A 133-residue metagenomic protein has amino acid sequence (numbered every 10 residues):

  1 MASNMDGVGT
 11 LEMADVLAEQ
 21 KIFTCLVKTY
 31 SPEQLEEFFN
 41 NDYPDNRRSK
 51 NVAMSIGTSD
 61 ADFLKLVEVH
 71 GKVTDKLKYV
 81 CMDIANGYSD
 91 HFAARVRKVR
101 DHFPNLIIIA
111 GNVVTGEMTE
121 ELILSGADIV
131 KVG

Functional and structural regions predicted by a protein language model:
M1-G133: Active-site entrance/lid segments in N-terminal catalytic domains of soluble metabolic enzymes
